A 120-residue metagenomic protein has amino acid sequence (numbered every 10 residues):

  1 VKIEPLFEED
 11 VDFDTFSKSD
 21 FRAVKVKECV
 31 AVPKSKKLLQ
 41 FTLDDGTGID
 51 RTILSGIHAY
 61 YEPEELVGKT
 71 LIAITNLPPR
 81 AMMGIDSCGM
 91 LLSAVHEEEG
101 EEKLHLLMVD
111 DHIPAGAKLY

Functional and structural regions predicted by a protein language model:
V1-Y120: Phosphate-backbone binding interfaces of nucleic-acid-interacting proteins
